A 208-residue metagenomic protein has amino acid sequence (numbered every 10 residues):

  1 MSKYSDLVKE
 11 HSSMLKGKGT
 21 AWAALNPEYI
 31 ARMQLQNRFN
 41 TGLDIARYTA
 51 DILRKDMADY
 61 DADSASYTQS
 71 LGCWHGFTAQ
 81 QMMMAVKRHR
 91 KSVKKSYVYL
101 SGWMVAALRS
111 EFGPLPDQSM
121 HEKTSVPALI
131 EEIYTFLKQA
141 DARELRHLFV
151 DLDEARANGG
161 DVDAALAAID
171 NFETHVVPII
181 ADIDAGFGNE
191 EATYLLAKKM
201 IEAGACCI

Functional and structural regions predicted by a protein language model:
S2-I208: Alpha/beta enzyme core
